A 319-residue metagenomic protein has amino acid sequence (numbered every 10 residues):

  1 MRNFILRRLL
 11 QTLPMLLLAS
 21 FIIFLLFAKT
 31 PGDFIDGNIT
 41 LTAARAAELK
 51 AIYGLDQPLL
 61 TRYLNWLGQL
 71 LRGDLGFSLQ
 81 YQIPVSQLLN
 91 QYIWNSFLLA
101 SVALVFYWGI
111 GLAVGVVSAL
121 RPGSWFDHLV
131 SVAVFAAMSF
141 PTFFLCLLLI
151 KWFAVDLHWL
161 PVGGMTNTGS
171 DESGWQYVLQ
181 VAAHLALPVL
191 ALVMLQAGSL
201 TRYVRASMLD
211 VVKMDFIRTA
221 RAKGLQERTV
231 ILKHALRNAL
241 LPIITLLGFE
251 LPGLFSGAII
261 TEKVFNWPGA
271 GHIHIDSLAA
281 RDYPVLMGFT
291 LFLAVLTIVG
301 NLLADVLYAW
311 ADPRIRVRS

Functional and structural regions predicted by a protein language model:
R2-F4, L13, N90-F126, T142 (+1 more regions): Alpha-helical transmembrane segments of integral membrane proteins, especially multi-pass inner/plasma-membrane
M15-L64, F153-V178: Hydrophobic alpha-helical transmembrane segments of membrane transport/permease proteins and related membrane-embedded
L16-L25, F135-W152, L247-E250: Hydrophobic alpha-helical membrane-insertion segments
T30, A137-F140, F255: Transmembrane helix irregularities
A43-D74, Y177, I217, F265-S277: Short hydrophobic, aromatic-rich alpha-helical segments embedded in or entering the lipid bilayer of multi-pass
A51-L60, D74-V85, T166-L185, L278-P284: Membrane-interfacial helix-loop-helix junctions in multi-pass membrane proteins
D56-L112: An internal, D/E-rich "acidic patch" concept
